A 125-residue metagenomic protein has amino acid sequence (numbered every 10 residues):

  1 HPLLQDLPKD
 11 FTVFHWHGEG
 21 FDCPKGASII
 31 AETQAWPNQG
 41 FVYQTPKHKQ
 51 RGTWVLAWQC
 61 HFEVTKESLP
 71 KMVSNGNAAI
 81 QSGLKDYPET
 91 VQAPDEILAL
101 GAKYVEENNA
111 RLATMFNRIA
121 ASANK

Functional and structural regions predicted by a protein language model:
H1-E67: Pocket-forming structural segment of enzyme catalytic cores
E63-K125: Acyltransferase
